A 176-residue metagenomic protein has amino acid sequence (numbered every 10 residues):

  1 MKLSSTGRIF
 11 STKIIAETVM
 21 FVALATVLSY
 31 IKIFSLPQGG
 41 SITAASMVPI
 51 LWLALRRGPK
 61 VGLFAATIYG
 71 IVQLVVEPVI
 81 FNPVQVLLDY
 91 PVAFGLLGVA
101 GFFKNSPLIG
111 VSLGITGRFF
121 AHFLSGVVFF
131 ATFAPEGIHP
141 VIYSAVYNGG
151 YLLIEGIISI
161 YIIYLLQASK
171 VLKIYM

Functional and structural regions predicted by a protein language model:
M1-L55, K60-F64: Hydrophobic transmembrane alpha-helices
M1-V22, L108, I142-M176: Alpha-helical transmembrane segments and their cytosolic interface
I15-M20, V48, P59-T67, V86-L87 (+4 more regions): Hydrophobic alpha-helical transmembrane segments
A25, S29, H122, G126-F130 (+5 more regions): Juxtamembrane/transmembrane-helix interface segments of polytopic membrane transporters
L28-I42, I68-G101, G126-P135: Interfacial aromatic-anchored transmembrane helix boundaries in multi-pass membrane proteins
M47, D89-L97, F119, E155-I160: Core segments of transmembrane alpha-helices that mediate helix-helix packing or line hydrophobic substrate/ligand
L55-R57, V99-K104, L166-V171: Structural signal for the C-terminal ends of transmembrane alpha-helices and the immediately following loop
F103-F120: Internal alpha-helical transmembrane segments of multi-pass membrane proteins
